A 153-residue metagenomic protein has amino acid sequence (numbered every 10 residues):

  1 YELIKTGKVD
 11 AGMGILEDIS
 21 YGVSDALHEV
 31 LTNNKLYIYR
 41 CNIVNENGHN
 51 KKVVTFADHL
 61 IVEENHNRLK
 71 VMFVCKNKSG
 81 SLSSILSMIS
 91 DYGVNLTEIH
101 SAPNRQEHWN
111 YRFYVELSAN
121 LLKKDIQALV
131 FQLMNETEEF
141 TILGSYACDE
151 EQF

Functional and structural regions predicted by a protein language model:
Y1-F153: Domain-level signature for soluble enzymes in the chorismate/prephenate branch of the shikimate pathway
